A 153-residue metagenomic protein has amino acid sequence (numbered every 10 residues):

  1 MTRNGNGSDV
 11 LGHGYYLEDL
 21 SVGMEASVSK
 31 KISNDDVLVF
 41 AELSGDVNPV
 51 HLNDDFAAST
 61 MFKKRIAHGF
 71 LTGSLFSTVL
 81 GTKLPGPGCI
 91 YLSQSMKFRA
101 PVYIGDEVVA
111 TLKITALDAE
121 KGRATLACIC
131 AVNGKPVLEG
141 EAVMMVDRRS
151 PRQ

Functional and structural regions predicted by a protein language model:
M1-V22, V102-Q153: HotDog/MaoC-like acyl-thioester-processing domains
T2-A67: Catalytic strand-loop segment that frames the active site of acyl-thioester-processing enzymes
S29, L75, G140-E141: Short linear motifs in exposed loops
E42-D46, G81-P85, V132: Short, intrinsically disordered, mixed-charge
T60-A67, L71-T111: Hydrophobic beta-strand-centered segment that forms part of the acyl-chain substrate-binding groove
